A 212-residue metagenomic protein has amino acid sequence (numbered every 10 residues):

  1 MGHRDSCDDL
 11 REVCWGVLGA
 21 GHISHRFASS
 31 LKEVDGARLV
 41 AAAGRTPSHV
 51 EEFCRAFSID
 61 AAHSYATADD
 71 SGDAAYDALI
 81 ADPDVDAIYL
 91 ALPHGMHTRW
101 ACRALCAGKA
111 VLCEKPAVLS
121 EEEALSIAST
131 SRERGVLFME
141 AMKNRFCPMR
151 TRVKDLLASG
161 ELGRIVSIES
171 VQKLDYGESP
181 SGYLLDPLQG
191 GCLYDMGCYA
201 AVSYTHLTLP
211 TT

Functional and structural regions predicted by a protein language model:
M1-I59: N-terminal Rossmann-like dinucleotide-binding module
I23, A141-R145, S159-P180, C192 (+1 more regions): NAD(P)-dependent dehydrogenases' Rossmann-like dinucleotide-binding region
A41, A87, S167: Short, Asp-centered acidic motifs that coordinate Mg2+ and/or phosphate in catalytic or ligand-binding sites
A62-G72: Short acidic-hydrophobic, aromatic-tinged amphipathic segments that line or gate anion-handling sites
A75-P83: Short amphipathic alpha-helix with an adjacent loop that forms part of the alpha/beta core around
A87-R145, G160: Beta-strand-loop-alpha-helix segment that lines the small-molecule cofactor/substrate pocket of alpha/beta enzymes
T205-T211: Conserved small/polar residues in nucleotide/adenosyl-binding loops
